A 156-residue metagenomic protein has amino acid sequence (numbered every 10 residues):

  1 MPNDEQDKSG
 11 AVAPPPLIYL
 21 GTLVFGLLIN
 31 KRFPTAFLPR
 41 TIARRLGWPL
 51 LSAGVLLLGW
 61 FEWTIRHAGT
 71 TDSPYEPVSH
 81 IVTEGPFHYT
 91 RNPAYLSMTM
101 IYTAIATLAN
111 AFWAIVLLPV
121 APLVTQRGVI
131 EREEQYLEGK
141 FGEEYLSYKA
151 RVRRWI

Functional and structural regions predicted by a protein language model:
M1-E84, L96-I156: Membrane-anchoring alpha-helices and their flanking helix-loop junctions
F87: Solvent-exposed interhelical
N92: Extended, alpha-helix-rich binding/interface surfaces that flank or overlap catalytic cores and mediate recognition
